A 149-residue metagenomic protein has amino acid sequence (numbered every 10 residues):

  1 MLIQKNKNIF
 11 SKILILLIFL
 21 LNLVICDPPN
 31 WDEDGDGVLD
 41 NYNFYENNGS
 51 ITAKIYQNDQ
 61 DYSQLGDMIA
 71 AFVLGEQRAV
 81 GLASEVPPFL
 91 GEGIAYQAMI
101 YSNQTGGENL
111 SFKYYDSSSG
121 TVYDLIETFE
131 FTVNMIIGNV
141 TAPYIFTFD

Functional and structural regions predicted by a protein language model:
L2-D149: Primarily marks secretory-pathway-exposed extracellular/lumenal segments that are disulfide- and glycosylation-prone
